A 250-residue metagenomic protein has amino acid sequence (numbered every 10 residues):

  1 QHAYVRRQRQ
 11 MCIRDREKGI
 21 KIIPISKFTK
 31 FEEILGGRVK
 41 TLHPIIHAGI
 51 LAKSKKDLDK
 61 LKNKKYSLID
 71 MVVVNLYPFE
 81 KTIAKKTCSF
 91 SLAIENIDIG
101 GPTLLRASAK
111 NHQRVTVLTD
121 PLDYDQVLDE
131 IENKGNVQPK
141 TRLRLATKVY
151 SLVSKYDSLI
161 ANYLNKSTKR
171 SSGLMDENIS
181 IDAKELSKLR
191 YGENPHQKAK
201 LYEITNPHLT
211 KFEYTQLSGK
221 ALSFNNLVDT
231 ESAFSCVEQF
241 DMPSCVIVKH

Functional and structural regions predicted by a protein language model:
Q1-R9, I13-D15: Single conserved hydrophobic/aromatic residue that forms the stacking wall/gate of nucleotide- or nucleobase-binding
R7-Q10, I22-K27, A52, V73-V74 (+5 more regions): General beta-strand structural signal in soluble alpha/beta enzymes
M11-C12, Y124-H250: Active-site loops and adjacent core secondary-structure elements that bind or stabilize anionic groups
R16, G36, A48-L51, L58 (+6 more regions): Predominant activation on well-ordered alpha-helical scaffold segments within soluble catalytic domains
R16-F79: Glycine-rich nucleotide/cofactor/substrate-binding loop typically near the N-terminus or early in the first domain
I23, H47-I50, I69-Y77, I94-N96 (+6 more regions): Structural motif
V39-P44, K62-S67, K86-T87, I97-D98 (+6 more regions): Solvent-exposed alpha-helices and their adjacent loops that cap or buttress functional pockets in soluble metabolic
M71-E95, I99-K140, T205-F212: A short, charged helix-loop
